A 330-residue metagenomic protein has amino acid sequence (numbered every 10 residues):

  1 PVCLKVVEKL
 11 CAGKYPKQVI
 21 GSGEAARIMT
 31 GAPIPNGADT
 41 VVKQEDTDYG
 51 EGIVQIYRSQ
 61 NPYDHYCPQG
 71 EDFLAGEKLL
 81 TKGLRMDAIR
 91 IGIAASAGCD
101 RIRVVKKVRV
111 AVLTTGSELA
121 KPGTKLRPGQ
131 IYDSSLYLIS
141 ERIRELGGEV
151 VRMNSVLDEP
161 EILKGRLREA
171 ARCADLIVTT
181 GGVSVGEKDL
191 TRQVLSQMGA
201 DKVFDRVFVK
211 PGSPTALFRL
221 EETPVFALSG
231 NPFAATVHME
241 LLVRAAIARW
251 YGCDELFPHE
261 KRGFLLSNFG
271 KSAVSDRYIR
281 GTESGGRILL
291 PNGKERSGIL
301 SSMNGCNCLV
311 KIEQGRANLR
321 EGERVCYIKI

Functional and structural regions predicted by a protein language model:
P1-R152, G293, L309: Short, glycine/charged-enriched hinge/interface segments at domain edges or termini
L4, V41, E71-A75, L113 (+6 more regions): A broad, low-specificity signal for short, low-complexity segments enriched in glycine/proline and polar/charged
G13, I34, F73, V194-I330: Flexible glycine/proline-rich
T40, Q69, D87, Y132-L136 (+10 more regions): Generic structural signal for well-ordered, non-membrane alpha-helical segments in soluble metabolic enzymes
Q44-E45, E77-L80, I91-A95, Y137-S140 (+10 more regions): Predominant activation on well-ordered alpha-helical scaffold segments within soluble catalytic domains
R103-L228, P232-H238: Helix-rich terminal scaffold detector
